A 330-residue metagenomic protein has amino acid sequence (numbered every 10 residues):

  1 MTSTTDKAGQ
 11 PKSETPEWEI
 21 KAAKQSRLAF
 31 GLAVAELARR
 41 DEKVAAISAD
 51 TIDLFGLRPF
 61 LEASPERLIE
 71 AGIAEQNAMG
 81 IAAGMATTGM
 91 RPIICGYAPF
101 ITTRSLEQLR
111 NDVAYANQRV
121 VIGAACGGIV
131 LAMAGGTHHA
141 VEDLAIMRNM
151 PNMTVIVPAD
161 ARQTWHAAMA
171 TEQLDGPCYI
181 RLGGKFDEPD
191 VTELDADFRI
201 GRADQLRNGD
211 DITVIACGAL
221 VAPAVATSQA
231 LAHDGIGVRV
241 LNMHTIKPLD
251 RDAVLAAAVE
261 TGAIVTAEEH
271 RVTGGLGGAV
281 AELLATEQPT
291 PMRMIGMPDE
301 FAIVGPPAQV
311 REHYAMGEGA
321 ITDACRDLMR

Functional and structural regions predicted by a protein language model:
M1-R181, F186, D197, E318: Thiamine diphosphate
T2-D6, R40-K43, D53-E62, L131 (+1 more regions): Thiamine diphosphate
